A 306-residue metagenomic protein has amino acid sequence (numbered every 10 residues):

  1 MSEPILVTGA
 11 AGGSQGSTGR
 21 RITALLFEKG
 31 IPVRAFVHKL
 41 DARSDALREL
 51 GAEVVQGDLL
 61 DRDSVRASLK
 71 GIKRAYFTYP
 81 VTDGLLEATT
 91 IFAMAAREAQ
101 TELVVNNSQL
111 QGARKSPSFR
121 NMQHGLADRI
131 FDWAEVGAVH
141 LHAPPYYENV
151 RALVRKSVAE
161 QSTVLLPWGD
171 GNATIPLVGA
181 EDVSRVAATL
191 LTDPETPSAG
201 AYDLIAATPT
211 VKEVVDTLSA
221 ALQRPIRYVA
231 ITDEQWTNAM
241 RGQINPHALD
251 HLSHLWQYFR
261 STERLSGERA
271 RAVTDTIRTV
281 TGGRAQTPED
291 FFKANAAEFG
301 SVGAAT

Functional and structural regions predicted by a protein language model:
M1-S2, T306: Eukaryotic N-terminal targeting leaders
S2-A46, L60-D63, A67-K70, V81-D83 (+4 more regions): Oxidoreductase cofactor-interface core, primarily capturing Rossmann-like NAD(P)-dependent enzymes
V54: Conserved, charge-rich beta-strand/loop surface module that forms ligand/interface-binding patches within domains
G57: Cofactor-binding loops of NAD(P)H-dependent oxidoreductases, dominated by short-chain dehydrogenase/reductases
R74-T78, N106: Redox-cofactor binding/interface segments in oxidoreductases and associated redox assembly factors
A180, V211, D233, T287-P288: Structural motif detector for alpha-helix initiation sites
V229-I231: NAD(P)-dinucleotide binding in Rossmann-like oxidoreductases
E234-T306: A hydrophobic C-terminal alpha-helical subdomain
